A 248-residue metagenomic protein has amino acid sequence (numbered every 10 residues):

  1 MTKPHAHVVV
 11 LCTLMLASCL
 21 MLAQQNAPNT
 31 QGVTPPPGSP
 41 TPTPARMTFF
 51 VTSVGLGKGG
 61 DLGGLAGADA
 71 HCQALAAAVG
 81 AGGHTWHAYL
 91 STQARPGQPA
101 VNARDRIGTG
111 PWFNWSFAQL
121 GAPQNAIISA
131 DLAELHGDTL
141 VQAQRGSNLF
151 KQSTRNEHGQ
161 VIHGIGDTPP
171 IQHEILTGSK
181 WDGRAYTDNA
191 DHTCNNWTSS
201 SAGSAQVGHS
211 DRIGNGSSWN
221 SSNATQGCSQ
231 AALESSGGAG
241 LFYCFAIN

Functional and structural regions predicted by a protein language model:
M1-H5: N-terminal secretory signal peptides that target proteins for export/translocation
H7-V9, G32: Detector for intrinsically disordered, low-structure N-terminal pre-sequences
V10-C19: Bacterial N-terminal signal peptides
Q24-N248: Secreted/extracellular ectodomain signature
